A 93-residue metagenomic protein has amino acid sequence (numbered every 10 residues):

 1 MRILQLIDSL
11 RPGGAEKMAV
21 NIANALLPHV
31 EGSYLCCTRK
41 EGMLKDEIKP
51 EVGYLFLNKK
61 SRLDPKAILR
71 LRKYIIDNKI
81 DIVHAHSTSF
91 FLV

Functional and structural regions predicted by a protein language model:
Q5-K66, Y74: N-terminal strand-loop element at the rim of the active site of nucleotide-sugar-dependent glycosyltransferases
E16, F91-L92: Membrane-embedded glycan transfer/ligation machinery that uses polyprenyl lipid-linked sugar donors/oligosaccharides
C36-C37, I82-A85: Conserved SAM-binding loop
L63, L92-V93: Short active-site-adjacent helix-start/loop capping segments
L71: Glycine/small-residue-rich loop that forms an oxyanion/phosphate-binding "nest" at active or ligand-binding sites
Y74-D81: Glycine-rich phosphate-binding loop signature in dinucleotide/nucleotide-binding domains
A85-F91: Short His-centered aromatic/hydrophobic patch
